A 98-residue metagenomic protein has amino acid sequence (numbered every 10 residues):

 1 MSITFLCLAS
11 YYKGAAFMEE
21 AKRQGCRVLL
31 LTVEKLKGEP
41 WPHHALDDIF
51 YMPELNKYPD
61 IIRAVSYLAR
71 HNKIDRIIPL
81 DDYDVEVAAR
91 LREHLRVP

Functional and structural regions predicted by a protein language model:
M1-P98: ATP-binding N-terminal substructure of ATP-dependent carboxylate-amine bond-forming enzymes
